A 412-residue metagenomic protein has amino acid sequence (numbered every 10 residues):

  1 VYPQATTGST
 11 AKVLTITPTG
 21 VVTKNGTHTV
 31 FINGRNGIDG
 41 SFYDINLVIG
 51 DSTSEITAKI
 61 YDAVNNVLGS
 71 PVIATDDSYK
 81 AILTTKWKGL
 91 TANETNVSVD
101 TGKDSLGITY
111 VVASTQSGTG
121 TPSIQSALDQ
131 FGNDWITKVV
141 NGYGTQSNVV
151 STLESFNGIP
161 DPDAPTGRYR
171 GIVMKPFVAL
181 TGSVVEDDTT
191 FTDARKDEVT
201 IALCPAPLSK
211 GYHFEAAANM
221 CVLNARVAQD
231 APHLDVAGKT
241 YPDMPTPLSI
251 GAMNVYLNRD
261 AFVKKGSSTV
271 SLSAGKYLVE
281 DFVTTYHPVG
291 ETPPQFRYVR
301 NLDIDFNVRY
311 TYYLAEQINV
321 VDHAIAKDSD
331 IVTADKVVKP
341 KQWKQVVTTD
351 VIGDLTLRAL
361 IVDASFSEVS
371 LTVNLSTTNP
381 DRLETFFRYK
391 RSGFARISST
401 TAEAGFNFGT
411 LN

Functional and structural regions predicted by a protein language model:
V1, N66-Y79, D354-L371: Short, well-structured beta-strand/strand-turn elements
V1-E55, W87-W135: Threonine/glycine-rich low-complexity segments that form extended coil/beta-edge repetitive scaffolds
H28-V30, I56-Y61, L83, V139: Extracellular/surface recognition and adhesion modules
S54-L68, T349-G353: Amphipathic, non-transmembrane alpha-helical segments in extracytoplasmic/periplasmic proteins
A63-S70, W87-T91: Acidic glycine-/aspartate-rich tracts in secreted/extracellular proteins
A74-V97, T181: Short glycine/threonine-rich beta-strand-turn micro-motifs
S98-P242: A glycine-rich, acidic short-motif signal
V236, D243-M244, A252, R259-N412: Structured, hydrophobic secondary-structure cores that serve as assembly/anchoring elements
